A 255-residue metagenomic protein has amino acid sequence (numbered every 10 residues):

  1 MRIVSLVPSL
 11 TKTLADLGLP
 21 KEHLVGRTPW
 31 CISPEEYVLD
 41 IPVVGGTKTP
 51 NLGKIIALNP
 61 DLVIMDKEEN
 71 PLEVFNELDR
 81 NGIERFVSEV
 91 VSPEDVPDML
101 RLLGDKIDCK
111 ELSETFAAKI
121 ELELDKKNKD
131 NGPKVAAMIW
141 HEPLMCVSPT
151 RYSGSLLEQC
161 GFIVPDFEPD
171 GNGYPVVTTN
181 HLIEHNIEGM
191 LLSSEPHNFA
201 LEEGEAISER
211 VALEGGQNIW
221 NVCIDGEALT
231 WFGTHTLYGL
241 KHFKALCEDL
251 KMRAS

Functional and structural regions predicted by a protein language model:
M1-S255: N-terminal ligand-binding lobe of clamshell/alpha-beta domains
